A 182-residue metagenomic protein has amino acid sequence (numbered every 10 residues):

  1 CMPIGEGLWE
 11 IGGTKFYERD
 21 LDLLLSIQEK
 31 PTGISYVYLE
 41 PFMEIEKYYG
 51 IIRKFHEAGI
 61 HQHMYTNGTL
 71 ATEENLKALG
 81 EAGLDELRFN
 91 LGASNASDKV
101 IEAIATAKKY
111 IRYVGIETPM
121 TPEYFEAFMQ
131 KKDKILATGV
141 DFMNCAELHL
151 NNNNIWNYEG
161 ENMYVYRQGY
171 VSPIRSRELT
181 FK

Functional and structural regions predicted by a protein language model:
C1-F16: Canonical Radical SAM [4Fe-4S] cluster-binding loop centered on the CxxxCxxC motif and its immediate flanking residues
G12-F16, E40, V171-S172: Pocket-edge positions in alpha/beta enzyme catalytic cores
F16-D22: Internal amphipathic alpha-helical repeat/solenoid segments
L25-Q62, G68-I111, I116, T121-F128: Conserved glycine-rich "GG(E/T)P / GGGxP" loop and the immediately following alpha-helix in the radical SAM core
I101-K182: Conserved C-terminal portion of the radical SAM core fold that forms the substrate/S-adenosylmethionine-binding
